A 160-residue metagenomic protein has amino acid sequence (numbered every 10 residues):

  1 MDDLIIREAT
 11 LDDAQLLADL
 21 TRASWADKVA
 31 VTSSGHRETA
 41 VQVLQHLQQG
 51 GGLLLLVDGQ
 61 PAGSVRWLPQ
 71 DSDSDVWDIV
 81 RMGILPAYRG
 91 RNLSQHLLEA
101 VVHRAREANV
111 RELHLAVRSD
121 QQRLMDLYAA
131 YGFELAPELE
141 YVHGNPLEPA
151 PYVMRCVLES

Functional and structural regions predicted by a protein language model:
M1-D3, R22, N109-H114: Short, mixed-charge, low-aromatic patches
L4, E8-A87, Q95-A100, R104 (+2 more regions): Acetyl-CoA-dependent GNAT
H36, A40, L124, L147: Short Asp/Glu-rich motifs
L47, D75-V76, N109, E148-A150: Residue-level preference for beta-strand/loop junctions
Q60, L85-E99, A108, S119-D126 (+1 more regions): Conserved glycine-rich acetyl-CoA-binding loop
R111-H114, R118-Q122, A129-E134, E138-S160: C-terminal "cap" of GNAT-fold acetyltransferases
